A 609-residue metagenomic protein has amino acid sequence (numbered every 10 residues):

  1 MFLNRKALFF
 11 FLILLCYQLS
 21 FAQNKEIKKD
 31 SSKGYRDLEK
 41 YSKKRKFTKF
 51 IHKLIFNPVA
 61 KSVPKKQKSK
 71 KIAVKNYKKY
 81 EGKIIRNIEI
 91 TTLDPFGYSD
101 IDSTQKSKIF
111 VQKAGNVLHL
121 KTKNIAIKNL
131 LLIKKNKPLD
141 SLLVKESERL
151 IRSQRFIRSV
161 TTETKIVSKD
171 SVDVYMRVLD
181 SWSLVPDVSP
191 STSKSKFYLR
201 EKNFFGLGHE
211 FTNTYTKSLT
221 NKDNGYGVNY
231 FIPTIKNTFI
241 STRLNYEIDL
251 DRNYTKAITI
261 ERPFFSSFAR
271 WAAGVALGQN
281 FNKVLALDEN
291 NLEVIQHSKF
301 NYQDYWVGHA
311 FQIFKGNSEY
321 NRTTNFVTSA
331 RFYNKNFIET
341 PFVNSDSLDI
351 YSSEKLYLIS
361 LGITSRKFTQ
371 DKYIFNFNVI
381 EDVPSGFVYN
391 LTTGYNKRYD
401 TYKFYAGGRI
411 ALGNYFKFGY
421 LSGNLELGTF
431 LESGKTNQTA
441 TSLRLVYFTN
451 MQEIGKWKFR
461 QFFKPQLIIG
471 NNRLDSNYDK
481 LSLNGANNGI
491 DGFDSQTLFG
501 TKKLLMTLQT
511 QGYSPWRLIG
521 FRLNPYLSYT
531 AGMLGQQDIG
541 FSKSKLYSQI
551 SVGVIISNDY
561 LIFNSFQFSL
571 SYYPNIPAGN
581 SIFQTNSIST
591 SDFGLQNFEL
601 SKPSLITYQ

Functional and structural regions predicted by a protein language model:
M1-A7: Positively charged n-region of N-terminal signal peptides that target proteins for export
F2, F21-T436, Y447-Q609: Immediate N-terminus of the mature polypeptide
A7-C16: Sec-dependent N-terminal signal peptides
T439-S442: Extended C-terminal regions of large enzymes
